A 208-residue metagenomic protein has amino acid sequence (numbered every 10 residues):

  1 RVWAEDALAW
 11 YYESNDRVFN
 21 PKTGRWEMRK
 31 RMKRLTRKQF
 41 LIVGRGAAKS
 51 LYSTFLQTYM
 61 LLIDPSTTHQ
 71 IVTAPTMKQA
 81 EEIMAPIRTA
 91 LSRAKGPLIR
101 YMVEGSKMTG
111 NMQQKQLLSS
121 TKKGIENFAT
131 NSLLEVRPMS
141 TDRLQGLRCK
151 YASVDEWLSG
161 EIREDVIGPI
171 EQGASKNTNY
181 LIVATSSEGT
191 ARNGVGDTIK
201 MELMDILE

Functional and structural regions predicted by a protein language model:
R1-E208: Phosphate/NTP-binding elements of NTP-utilizing enzymes
